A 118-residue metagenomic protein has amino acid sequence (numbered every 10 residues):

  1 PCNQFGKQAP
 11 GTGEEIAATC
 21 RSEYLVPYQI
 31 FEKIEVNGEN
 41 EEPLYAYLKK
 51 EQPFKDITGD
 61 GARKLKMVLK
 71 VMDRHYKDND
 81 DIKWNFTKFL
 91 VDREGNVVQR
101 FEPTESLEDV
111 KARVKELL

Functional and structural regions predicted by a protein language model:
C2-K7, I34-V36: Short histidine/acidic/glycine/proline-rich micro-motifs that form metal- and phosphate-coordinating active-site loops
G6-P10, R100-E102: Acceptor-substrate binding/catalytic loop of class I
T12-P27: Conserved Class I S-adenosyl-L-methionine
E14, G61-L65, K111-A112: Flexible domain-boundary/linker segments
L25-E105: Thiol/selenol-based redox catalytic cores and closely related redox-interacting motifs
V98-L118: Non-catalytic, surface beta->alpha helical segment in thiol-disulfide oxidoreductase systems
